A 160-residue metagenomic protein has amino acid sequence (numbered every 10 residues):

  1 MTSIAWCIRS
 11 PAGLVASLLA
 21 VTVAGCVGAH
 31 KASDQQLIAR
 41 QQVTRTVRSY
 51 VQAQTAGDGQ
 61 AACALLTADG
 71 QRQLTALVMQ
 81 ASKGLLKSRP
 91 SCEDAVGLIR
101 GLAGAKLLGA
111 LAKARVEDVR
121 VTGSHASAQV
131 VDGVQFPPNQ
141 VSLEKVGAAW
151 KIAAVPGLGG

Functional and structural regions predicted by a protein language model:
M1-A24: Sec-dependent bacterial lipoprotein signal peptides
S3, G25-A56: Short, low-complexity N-terminal intrinsically disordered segments enriched in polar/charged residues
G25-V27, A62-A64, P90-A95: Sequence contexts marking disulfide-bonded cysteines in secreted/extracellular proteins
V27, H125-Q129, F136-G160: Short beta-strand edge/turn micro-motifs at domain boundaries
A32, D69, G97-R100: Secreted/processed peptides and extracellular or luminal domains of membrane proteins
Y50, A62, L143: Hydrophobic pocket/interface hotspot
D58-M79: Short, well-ordered alpha-helical segments enriched in acidic and aromatic residues
S82-F136, L158: Surface-exposed, charged secondary-structure patches
